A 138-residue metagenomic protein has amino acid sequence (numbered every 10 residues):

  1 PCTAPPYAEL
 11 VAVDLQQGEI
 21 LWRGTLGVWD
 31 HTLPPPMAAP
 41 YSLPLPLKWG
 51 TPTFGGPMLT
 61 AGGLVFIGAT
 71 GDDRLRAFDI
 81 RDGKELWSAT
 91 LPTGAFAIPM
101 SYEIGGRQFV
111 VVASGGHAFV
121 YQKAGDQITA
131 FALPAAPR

Functional and structural regions predicted by a protein language model:
P1-R138: A fold-level detector for beta-propeller and closely related beta-sheet-rich head/sensor domains
